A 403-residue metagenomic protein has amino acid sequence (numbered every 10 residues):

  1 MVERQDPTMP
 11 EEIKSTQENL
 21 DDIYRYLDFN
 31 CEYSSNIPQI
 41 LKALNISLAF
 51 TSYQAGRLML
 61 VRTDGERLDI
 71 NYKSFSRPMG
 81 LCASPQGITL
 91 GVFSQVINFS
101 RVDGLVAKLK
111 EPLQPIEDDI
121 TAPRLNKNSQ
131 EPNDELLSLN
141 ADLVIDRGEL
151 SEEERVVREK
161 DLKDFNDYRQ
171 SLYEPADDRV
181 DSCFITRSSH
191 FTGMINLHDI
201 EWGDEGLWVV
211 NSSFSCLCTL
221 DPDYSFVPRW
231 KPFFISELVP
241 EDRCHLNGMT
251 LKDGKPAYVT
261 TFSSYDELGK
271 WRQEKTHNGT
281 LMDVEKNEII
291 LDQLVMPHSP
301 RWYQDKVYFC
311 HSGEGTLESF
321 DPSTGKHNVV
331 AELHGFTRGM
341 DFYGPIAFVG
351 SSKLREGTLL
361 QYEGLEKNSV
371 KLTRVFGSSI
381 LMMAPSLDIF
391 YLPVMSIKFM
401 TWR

Functional and structural regions predicted by a protein language model:
V2-R403: Sequence-structural signature of mature extracellular/luminal beta-sheet repeat domains, prominently beta-propellers
